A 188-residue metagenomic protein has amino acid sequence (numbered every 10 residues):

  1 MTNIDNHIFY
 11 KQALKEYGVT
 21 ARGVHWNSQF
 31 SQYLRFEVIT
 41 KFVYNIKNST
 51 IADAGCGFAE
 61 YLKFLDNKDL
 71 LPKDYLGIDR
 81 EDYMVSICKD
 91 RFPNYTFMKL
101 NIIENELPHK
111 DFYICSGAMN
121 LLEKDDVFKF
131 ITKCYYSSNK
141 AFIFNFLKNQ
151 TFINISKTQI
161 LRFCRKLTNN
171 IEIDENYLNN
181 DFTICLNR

Functional and structural regions predicted by a protein language model:
M1-T20: N-terminal, positively charged/glycine-rich alpha-helical extensions of SAM-dependent methyltransferases
F30-K47: Conserved alpha-helix/loop element of class I SAM-dependent methyltransferases that forms part of the SAM/SAH-binding
A52, F58-E104: Class I SAM-dependent methyltransferase SAM/SAH-binding core
I114: A conserved beta-strand element that flanks and buttresses the S-adenosyl-L-methionine
G117-A118: Short catalytic micro-motifs in class I SAM-dependent methyltransferases
L121-K133: A short, conserved alpha-helix within the catalytic core of class I
N139-K148: Conserved beta-strand signature within the Rossmann-like core of class I S-adenosyl-L-methionine
S156-R188: Class I S-adenosyl-L-methionine
